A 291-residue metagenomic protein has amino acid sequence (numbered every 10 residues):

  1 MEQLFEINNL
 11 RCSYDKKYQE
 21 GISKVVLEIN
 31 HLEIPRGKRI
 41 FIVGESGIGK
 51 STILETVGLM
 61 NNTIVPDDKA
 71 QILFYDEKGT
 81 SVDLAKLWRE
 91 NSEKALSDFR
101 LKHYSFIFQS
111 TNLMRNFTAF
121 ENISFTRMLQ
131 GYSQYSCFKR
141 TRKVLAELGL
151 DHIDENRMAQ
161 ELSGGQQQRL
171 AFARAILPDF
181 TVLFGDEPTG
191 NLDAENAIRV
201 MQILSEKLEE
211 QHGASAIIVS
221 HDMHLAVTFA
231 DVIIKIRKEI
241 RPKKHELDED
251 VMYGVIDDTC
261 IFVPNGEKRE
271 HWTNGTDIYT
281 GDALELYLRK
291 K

Functional and structural regions predicted by a protein language model:
F117-F125: Short coil-to-helix segment of the ABC ATPase nucleotide-binding domain corresponding to the Q-loop/switch region
S124, Y135-I153: Conserved ABC ATPase "signature" region
M158-L162, Q166-Q168: Conserved ABC ATPase signature
F172: Hydrophobic anchor residue at the start of the ABC signature
D179: Conserved catalytic motifs of ABC-family nucleotide-binding domains
L183-D186: Catalytic Walker B motif of ABC-type/P-loop ATPase nucleotide-binding domains
A194-N196: Helix N-cap at the start of a conserved alpha-helix in ABC-type nucleotide-binding domains
